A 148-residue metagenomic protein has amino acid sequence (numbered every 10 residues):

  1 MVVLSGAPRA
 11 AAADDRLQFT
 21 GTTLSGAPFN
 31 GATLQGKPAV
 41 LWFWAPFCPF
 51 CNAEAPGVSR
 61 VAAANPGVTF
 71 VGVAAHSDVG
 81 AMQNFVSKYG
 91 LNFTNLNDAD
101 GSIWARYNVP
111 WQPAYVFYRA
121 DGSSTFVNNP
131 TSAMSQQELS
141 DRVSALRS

Functional and structural regions predicted by a protein language model:
V3-G31: N-terminal "domain-start" segment that seeds a small globular fold
L17, A39, Q112-P113: Short loop/turn microsegments at loop-to-beta-strand junctions
N30-N52, V58: Short active-site neighborhood of thiol/selenol oxidoreductases, capturing the structured segment around
V40-L41, F70, Y115: Hydrophobic beta-strand anchors of alpha/beta hydrolase catalytic cores
N52-Y89, A99-I103: Structural microenvironment flanking redox-active thiols in thiol-disulfide oxidoreductases
S87-L91, A99-R147: Thiol/disulfide oxidoreductase modules built on the thioredoxin-like
